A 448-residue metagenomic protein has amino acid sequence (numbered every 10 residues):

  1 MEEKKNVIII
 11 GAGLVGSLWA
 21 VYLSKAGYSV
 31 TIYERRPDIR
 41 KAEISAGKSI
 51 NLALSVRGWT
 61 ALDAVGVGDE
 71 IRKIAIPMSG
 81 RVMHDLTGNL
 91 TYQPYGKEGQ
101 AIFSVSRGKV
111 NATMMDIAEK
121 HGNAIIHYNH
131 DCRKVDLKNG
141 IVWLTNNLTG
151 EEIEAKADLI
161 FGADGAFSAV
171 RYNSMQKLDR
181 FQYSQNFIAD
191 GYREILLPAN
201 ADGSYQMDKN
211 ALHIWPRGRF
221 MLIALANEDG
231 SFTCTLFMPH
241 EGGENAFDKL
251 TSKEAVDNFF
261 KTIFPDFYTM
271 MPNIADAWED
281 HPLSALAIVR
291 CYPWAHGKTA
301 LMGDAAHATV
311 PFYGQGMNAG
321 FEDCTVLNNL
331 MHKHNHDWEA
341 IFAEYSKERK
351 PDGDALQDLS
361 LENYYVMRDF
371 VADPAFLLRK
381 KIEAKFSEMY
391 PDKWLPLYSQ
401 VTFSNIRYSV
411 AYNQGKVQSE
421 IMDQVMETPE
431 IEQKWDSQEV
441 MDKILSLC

Functional and structural regions predicted by a protein language model:
M1-V7, K25-A26: Extreme N-terminal leader/targeting segments of oxidoreductases
E2-K5, S55-L196, S446-L447: Conserved N-terminal helical subregion
I9-A20, K25, F161-G162, I195 (+1 more regions): Conserved mid-domain beta->alpha element of the FAD-binding
V15, D38, F167: Conserved Rossmann-like nucleotide-cofactor binding loop
S24-G47: Glycine-rich FAD pyrophosphate-binding loop
K73-P77, I125, F264-E279, N335-E344 (+1 more regions): Acidic/histidine metal-binding catalytic segments
D116, H130-K134, N139-P282, L286 (+2 more regions): Conserved FAD-binding catalytic core of PHBH/FMO-like flavoproteins
N329-C448: C-terminal helical "tail/cap" subdomain of flavin- and related membrane-associated enzymes
